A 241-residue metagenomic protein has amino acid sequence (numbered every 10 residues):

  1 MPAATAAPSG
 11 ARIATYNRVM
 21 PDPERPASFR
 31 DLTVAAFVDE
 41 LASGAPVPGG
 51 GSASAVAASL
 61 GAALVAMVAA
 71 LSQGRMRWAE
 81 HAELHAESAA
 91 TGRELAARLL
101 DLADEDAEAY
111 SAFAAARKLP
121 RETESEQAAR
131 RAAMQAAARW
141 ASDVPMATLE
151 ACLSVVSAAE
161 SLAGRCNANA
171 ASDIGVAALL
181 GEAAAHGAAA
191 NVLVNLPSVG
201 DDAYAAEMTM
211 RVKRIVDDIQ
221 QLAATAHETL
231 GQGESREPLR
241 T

Functional and structural regions predicted by a protein language model:
M1-V19: N-terminal amphipathic/basic-hydrophobic helices that include classical n-h-c signal peptides and signal-anchor
F29-P48, N167-A168: Short, hydrophobic/aliphatic alpha-helical segments
S43-A66, A170-A188: Conserved phosphate/anionic-ligand binding catalytic regions in large, soluble enzymes, centered on
M67-A79: Transmembrane signal-anchor/signal-peptide helices with a preference for the extracytoplasmic
M76-L119, I215: A structural-propensity feature for long, helix-poor, extended segments
E105-P120, A223-T241: Long, charge-rich low-complexity segments
D106, Y110-L179, A183, N195: Amphipathic alpha-helical interface segments
A151, V155-A158, N169-P238: Preference for long, well-ordered alpha-helical segments
